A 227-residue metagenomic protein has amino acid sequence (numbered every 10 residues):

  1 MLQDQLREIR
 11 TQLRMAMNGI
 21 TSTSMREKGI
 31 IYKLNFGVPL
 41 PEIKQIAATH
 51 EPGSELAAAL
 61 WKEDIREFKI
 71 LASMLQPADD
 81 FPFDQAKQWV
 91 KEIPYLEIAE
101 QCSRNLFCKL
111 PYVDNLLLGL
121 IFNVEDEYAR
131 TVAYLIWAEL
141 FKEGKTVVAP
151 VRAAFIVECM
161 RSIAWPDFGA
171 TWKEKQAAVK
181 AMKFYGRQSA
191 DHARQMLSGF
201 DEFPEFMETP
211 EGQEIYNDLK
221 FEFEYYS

Functional and structural regions predicted by a protein language model:
M1-S227: Alpha-helical scaffold domains
